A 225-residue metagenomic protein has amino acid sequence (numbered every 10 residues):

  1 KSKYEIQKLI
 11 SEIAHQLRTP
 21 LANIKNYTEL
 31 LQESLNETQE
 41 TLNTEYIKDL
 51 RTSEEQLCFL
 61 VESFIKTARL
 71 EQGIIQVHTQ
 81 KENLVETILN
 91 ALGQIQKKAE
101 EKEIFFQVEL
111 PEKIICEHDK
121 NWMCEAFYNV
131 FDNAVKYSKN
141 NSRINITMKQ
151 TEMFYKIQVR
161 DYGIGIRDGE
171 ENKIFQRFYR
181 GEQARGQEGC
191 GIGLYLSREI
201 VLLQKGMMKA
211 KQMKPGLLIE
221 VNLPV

Functional and structural regions predicted by a protein language model:
T52-L57: Short alpha-helical segment of the dimerization/phosphotransfer core of two-component systems
Q72-V77, I115-H118: Conserved micro-motifs of the catalytic ATP-binding
H78-K81, E100, F105-I114: Conserved catalytic submotifs in the C-terminal HATPase_c
A134-V135: Short helix-loop "hinge" at the ATP-lid/N-box region of the Bergerat-fold HATPase_c
N141-M153: Short beta-strand/loop element within the Bergerat-fold HATPase_c
I166-Y179: Short conserved segment of the HATPase_c
K205-A210: Conserved glycine-rich
